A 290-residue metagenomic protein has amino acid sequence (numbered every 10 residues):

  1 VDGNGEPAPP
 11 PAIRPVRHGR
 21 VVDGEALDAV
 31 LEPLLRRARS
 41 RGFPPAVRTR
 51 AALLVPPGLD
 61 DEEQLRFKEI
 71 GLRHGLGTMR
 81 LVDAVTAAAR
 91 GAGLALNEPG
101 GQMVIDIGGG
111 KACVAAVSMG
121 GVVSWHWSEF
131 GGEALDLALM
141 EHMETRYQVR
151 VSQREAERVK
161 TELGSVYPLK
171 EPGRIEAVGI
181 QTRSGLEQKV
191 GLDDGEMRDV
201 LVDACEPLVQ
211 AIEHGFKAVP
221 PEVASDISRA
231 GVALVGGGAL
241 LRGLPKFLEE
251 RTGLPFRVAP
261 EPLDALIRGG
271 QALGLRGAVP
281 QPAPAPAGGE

Functional and structural regions predicted by a protein language model:
V1-I105, V117-V232, A239-E290: Nucleotide/phosphate-binding catalytic cleft detector across ATP-hydrolyzing and phosphate-transferring enzymes
G109-K111: Short acidic, Gly/Ser-rich segments with clustered Asp/Glu that frequently serve as metal-coordination loops in enzyme
